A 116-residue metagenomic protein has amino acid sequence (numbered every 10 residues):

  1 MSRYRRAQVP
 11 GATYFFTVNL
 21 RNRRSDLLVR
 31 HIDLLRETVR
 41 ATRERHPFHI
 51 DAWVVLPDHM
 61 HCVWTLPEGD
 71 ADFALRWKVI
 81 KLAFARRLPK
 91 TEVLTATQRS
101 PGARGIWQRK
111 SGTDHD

Functional and structural regions predicted by a protein language model:
M1-D116: Short catalytic/metal-binding and nucleic-acid-binding patches
